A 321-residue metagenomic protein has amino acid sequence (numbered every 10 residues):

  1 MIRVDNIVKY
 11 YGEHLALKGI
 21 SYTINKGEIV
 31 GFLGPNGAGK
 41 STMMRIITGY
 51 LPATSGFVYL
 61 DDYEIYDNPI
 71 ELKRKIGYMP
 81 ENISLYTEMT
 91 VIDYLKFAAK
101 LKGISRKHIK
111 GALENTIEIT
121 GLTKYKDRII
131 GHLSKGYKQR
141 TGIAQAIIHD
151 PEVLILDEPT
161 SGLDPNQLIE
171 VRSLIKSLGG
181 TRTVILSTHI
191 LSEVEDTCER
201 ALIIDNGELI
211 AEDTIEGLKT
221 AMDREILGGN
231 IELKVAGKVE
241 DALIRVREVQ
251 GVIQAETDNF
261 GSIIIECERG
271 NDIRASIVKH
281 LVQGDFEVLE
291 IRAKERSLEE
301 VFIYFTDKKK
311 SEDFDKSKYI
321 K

Functional and structural regions predicted by a protein language model:
I2-V4, K9-A211: ABC transporter nucleotide-binding domains
K9, Q254-T257, A293: Hydrophobic/anchoring residues in structured secondary elements
K26, K124, V235-G237, C267-R269 (+1 more regions): Non-catalytic surface loops within mature trypsin-like serine protease
I65, A236-K238, G270, K294-E295: Short beta->alpha junction loops/turns
A112, I130, N259-F260, K294: Residue-level "edge-of-site" marker
R172-E268: ABC transporter nucleotide-binding domain
R269-K321: C-terminal coupling/interaction segments
